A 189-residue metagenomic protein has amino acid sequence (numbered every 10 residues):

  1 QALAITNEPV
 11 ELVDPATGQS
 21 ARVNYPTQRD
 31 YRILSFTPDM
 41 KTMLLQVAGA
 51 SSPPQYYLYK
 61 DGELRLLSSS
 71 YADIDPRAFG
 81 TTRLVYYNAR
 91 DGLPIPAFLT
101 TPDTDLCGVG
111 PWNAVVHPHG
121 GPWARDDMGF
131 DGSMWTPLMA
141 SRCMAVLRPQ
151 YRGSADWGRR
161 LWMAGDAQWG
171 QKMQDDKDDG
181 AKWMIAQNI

Functional and structural regions predicted by a protein language model:
A2-N7, G49-S52: Short, solvent-exposed loop/turn segments at conserved positions within beta-propeller repeat blades
I5-E8, G132-M134: Short charge-dense sequence patches
N7-E11, D127: Long, heptad-repeat coiled-coil alpha-helices that serve as cytosolic signaling/dimerization stalks in transmembrane
D14-G18, K60-G62: Short loop/turn segments that connect beta-strands within beta-propeller blades
N24-Q28: Surface loop/turn motifs at the tips and blade-to-blade linkers of beta-strand repeat domains
R32-I189: Serine-hydrolase catalytic core recognition
